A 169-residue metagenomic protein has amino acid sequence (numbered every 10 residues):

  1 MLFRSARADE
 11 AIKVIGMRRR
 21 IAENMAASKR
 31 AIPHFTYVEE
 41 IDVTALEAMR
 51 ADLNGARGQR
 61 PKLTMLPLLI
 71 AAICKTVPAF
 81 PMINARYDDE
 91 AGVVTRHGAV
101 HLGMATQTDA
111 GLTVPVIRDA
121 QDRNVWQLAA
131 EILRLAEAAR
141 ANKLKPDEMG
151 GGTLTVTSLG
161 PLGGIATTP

Functional and structural regions predicted by a protein language model:
M1-P169: C-terminal catalytic/motor cores of large multi-domain enzyme assemblies
